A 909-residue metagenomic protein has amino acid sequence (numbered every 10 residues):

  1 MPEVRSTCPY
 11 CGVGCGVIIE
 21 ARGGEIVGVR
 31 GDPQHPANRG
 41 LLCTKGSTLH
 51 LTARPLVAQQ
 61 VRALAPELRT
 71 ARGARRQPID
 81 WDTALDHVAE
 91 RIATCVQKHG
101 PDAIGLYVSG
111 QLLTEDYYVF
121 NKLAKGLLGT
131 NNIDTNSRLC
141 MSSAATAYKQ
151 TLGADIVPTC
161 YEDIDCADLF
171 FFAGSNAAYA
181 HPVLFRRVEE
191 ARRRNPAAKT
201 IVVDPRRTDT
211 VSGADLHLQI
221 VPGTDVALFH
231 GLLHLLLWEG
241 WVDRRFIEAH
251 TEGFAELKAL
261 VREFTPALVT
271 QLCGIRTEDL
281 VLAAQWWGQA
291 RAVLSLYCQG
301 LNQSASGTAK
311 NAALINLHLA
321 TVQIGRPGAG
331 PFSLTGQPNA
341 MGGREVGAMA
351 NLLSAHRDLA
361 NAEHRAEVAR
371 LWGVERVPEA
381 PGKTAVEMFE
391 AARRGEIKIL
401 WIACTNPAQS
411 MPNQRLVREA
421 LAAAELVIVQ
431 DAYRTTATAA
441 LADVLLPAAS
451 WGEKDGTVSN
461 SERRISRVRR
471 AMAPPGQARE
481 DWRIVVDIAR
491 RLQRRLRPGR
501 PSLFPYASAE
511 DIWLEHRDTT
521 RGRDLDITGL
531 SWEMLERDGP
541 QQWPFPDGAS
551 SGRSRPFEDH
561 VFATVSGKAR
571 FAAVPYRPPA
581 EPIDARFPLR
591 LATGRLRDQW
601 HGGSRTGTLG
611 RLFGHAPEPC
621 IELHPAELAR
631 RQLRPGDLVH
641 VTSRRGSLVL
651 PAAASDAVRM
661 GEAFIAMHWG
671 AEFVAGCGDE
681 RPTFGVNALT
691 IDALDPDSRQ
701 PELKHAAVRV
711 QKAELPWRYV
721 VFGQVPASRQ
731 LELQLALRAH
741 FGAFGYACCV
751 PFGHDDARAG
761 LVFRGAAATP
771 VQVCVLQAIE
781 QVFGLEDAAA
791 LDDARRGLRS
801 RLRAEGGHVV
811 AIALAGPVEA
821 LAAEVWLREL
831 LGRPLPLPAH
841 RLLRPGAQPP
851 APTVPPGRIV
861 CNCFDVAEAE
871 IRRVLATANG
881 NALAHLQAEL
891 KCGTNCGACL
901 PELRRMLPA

Functional and structural regions predicted by a protein language model:
M1-E239, A249, L257, L268 (+9 more regions): N-terminal export/assembly segments and adjacent metallocofactor-ligating motifs of anaerobic energy-metabolism
M1-S6, G24-L41, A847-R858, A876-N895: Immediate flanking context of iron-sulfur cluster ligation sites
R5-V17, R39-L49, G857-E870, A888-R905: Local cysteine-cluster metal-coordination motifs and their immediate loop/turn environment, predominantly Fe-S cluster
A71-Q77, E239-T277, S354-A355, L359-A366 (+7 more regions): N-terminal leader/propeptide and maturation segments of large enzyme subunits in energy/redox metabolism and hydrolases
Y118-E189, P196-I201, V226-H230, H318-L441 (+3 more regions): Extended redox/cofactor-interaction regions of prokaryotic respiratory oxidoreductases
P475-Q477, D481-D538, G602, T606-E622 (+2 more regions): Long, contiguous, secondary-structure-rich segments that constitute the structural scaffold of globular domains
D584-T606, Q848-H885: C-terminal accessory/binding modules appended to enzymatic or scaffolding proteins
A747-L842: C-terminal catalytic lobe of FAD-dependent flavoproteins
